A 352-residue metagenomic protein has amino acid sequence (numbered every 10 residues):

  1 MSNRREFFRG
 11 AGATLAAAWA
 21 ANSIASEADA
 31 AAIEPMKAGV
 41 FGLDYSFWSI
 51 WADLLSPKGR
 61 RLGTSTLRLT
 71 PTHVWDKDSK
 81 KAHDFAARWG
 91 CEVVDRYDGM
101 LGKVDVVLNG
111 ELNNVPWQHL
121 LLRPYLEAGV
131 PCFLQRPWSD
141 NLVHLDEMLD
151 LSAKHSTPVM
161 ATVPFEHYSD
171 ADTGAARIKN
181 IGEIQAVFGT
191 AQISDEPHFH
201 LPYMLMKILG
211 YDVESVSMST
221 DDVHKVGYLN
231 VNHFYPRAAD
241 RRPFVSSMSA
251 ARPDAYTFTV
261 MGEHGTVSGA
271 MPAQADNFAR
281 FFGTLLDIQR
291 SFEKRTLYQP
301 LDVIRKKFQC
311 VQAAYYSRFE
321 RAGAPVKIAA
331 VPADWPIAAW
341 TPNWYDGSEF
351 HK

Functional and structural regions predicted by a protein language model:
M1-L15: N-terminal secretory signal peptides and thylakoid transit peptides that target proteins across membranes
L15-A20, I24-R88, F165, K179: N-terminal Rossmann-like dinucleotide-binding module
T72, D105, Q185: Conserved acidic residues
W75, Q185-P253, D302-Q309: Rossmann-like dinucleotide-binding domain that binds NAD(P)(H)
D78, W89-L149: Beta-loop-alpha module in the N-terminal Rossmann-like domain of NAD(P)-dependent dehydrogenases, especially those
W138-L201: A contiguous active-site-proximal alpha/beta segment in oxidoreductase catalytic domains
K225-I288: C-terminal substrate-binding/catalytic lobe of Rossmann-fold NAD(P)-dependent oxidoreductases
V267, M271-K352: C-terminal helical cap and adjacent loop that interface with cofactors, partners, or active-site loops
